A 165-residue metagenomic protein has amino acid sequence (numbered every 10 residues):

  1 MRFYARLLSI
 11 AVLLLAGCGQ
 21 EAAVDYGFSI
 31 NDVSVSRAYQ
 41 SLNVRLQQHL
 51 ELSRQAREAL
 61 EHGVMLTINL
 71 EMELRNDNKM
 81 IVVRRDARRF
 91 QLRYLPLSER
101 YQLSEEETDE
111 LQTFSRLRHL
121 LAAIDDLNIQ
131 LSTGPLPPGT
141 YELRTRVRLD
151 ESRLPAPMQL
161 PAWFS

Functional and structural regions predicted by a protein language model:
M1-L8: Bacterial N-terminal signal peptides that target proteins for export
L15-G17: C-terminal motif of bacterial Sec signal peptides marking the signal peptidase cleavage site
G19, R93-S165: Mature, soluble, non-transmembrane domains
G19-N31: Bacterial Sec signal peptide processing site at the extreme N-terminus
R37-L50, G63-T67: Contiguous beta-strand segments within globular domains
Q48-E61, R75-K79: Short amphipathic, basic-aromatic surface patches that mediate peripheral association with negatively charged
A59-N69, R84-R88: Short coil-to-beta strand junction motifs in C2/discoidin
L74-E106: Mid-chain, structured segments of secreted extracytoplasmic proteins
